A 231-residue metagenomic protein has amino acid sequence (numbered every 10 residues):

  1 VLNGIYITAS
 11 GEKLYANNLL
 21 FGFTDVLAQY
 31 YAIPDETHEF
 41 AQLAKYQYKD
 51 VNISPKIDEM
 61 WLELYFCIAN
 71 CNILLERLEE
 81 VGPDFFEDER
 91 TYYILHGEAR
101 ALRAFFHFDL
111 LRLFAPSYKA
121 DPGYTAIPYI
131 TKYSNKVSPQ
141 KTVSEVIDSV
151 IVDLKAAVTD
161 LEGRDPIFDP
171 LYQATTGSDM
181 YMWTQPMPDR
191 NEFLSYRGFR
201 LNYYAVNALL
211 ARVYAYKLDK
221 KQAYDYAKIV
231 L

Functional and structural regions predicted by a protein language model:
V1-A28: Acidic, glycine-rich segments characteristic of secretory precursors and extracytoplasmic regions
H38-F114, N135-D148, K155, T159-L161: Conserved, well-structured interaction surfaces
L111-Y118, D165, Y216-D219: Short coil/turn linking the two alpha-helices of tandem helical-hairpin repeats
P116-I130, Q173-A174: Short, flexible, mixed-charge acidic loops at enzyme active sites
K155, Y203-L231: Aromatic-residue-lined binding/catalytic grooves and analogous aromatic/hydrophobic interfacial grooves in multimeric
P166-L194: Charged, glycine/proline-rich intrinsically disordered loops and linkers
